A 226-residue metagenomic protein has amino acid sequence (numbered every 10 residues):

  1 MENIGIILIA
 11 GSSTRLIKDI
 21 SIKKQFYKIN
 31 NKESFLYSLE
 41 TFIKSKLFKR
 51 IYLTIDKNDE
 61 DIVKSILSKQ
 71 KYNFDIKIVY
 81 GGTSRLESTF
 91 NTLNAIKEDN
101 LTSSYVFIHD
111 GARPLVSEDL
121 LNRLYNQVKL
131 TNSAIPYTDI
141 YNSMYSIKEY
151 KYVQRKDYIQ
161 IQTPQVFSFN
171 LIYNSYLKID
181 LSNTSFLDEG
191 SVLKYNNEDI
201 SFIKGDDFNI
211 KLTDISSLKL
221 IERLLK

Functional and structural regions predicted by a protein language model:
E2, K49-I51, D75, N132 (+1 more regions): Residues at the starts of beta-strands that form the adenosine-phosphate
E2-E60: N-terminal glycine-rich phosphate-binding loop and ensuing alpha1 helix
I7, F35, T92, D110 (+3 more regions): Residue-level signal for inorganic ion chemistry
T14, R85, G111-L115: Acidic metal-phosphate-binding loop of nucleotide-sugar-dependent transferases
L36-T102, I179-S182: Conserved N-terminal catalytic core of the sugar/cofactor nucleotidyltransferase
V106: Short aromatic/hydrophobic "clamp" motif used to bind/position activated sugar donors
L115-I203: Conserved core of the sugar-phosphate nucleotidyltransferase
N209-K226: Hydrophobic helical membrane-anchoring modules
